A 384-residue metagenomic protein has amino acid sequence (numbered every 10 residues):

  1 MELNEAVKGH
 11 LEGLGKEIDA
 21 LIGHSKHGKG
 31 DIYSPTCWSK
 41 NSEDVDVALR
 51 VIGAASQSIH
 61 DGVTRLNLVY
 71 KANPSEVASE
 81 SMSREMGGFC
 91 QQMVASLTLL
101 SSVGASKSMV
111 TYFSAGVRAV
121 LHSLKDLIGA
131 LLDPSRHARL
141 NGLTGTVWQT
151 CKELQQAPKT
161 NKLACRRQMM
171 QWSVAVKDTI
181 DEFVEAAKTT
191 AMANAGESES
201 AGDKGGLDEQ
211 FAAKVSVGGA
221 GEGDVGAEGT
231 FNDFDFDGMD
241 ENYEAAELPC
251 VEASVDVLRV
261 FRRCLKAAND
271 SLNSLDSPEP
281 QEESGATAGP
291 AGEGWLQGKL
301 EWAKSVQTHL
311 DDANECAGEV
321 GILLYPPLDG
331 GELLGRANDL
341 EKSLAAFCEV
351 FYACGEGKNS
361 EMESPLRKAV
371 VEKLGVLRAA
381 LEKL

Functional and structural regions predicted by a protein language model:
M1-R167, V371-K383: Leu/Val/Ala/Ile-rich N-terminal alpha-helices, chiefly Sec-type signal peptides and the beginnings
G116-L121, L143-A195, A253-V260: Extended alpha-helical scaffolding modules
A175, E182, A186-L384: Extended, alpha-helical interaction "stalks"
